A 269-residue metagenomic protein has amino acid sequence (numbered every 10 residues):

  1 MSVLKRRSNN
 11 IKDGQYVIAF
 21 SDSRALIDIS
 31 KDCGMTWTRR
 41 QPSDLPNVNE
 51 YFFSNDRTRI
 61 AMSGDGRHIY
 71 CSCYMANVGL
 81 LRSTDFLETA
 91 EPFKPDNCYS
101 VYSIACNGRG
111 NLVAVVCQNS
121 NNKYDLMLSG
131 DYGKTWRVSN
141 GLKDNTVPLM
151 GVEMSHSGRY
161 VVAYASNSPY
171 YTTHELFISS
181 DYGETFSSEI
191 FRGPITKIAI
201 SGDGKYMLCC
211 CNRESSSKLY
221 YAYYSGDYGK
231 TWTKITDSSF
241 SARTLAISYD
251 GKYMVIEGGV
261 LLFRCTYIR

Functional and structural regions predicted by a protein language model:
M1, D32-S54, D85-N97, D131-N145 (+2 more regions): Trp- and S/T/G-rich repeat-edge/linker motifs of beta-rich repeat architectures
M1, S8-N10, I60, I104 (+3 more regions): Hydrophobic core register within WD40 beta-propeller blades
I11, S30-K31, S63, S83-T84 (+8 more regions): Conserved Ser/Thr-centered positions that define the repeating blades of beta-propeller domains
A25-I29, V78-R82, Y124-L128, H174-I178 (+2 more regions): A short loop-to-beta-strand structural motif that recurs across blades of beta-propeller domains
